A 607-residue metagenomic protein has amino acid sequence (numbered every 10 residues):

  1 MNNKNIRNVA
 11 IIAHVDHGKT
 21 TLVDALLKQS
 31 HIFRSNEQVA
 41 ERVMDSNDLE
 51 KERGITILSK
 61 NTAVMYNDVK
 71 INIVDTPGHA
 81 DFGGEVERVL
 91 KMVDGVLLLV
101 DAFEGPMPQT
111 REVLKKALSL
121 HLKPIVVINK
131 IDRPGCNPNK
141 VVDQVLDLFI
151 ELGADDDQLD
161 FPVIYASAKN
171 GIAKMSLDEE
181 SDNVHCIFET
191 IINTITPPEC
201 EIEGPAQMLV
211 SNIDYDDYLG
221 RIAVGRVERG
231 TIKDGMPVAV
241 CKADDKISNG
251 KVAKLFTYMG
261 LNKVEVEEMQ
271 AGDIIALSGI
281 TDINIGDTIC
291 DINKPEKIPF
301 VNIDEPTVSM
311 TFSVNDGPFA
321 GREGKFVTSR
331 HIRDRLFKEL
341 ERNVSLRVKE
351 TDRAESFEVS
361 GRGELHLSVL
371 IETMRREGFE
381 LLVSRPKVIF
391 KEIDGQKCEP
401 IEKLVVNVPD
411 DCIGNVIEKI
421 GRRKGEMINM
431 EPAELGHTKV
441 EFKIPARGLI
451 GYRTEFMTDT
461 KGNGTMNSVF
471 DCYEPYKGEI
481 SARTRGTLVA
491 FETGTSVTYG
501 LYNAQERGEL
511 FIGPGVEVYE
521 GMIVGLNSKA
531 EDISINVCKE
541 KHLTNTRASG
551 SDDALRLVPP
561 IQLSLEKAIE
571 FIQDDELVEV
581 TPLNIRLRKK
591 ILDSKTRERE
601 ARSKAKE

Functional and structural regions predicted by a protein language model:
M1-E104, Q144, I213-D216: P-loop NTPase switch module centered on the Walker A-proximal segment
R34-S35, M107-P108, R133-N139, G171-S176 (+6 more regions): Switch/connector loops and helix/strand junctions flanking conserved nucleotide-binding motifs in nucleotide-processing
A40, N67-I71, K91-L97, V126 (+2 more regions): Gly-rich Lys/Arg/Thr-decorated short loops/hinges at beta-loop-alpha junctions or inter-strand turns that position
V86-V100, G105-F149: Conserved P-loop NTPase nucleotide-binding/switch module
K123, R133-N193: Canonical P-loop GTPase G-domain recognition
N129, S167, G363: Active-site glycine-centered loops adjacent to acidic/histidine catalytic or metal-binding residues that shape
P162, E189-N193, P197, G220-E607: Accessory interaction regions appended to the cores of large information-processing enzymes
T196-P197, L209-D217: Short boundary/loop segments of OB/S1/cold-shock single-stranded nucleic-acid-binding domains
